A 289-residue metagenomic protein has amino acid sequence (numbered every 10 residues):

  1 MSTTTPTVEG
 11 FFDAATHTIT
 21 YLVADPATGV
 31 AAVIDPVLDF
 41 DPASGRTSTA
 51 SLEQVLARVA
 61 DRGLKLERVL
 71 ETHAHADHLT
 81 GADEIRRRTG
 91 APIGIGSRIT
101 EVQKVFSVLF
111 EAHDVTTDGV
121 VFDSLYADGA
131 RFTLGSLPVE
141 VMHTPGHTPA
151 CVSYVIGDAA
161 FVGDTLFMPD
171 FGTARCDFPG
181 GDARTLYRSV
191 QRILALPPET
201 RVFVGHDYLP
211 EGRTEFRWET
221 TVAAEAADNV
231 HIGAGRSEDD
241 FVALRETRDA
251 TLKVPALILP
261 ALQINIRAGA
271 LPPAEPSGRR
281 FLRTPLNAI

Functional and structural regions predicted by a protein language model:
S2-T7, R188-R201, G205-I289: Accessory terminal helices/loops
T4-K65, S153-V162, P169: Conserved beta-strand hairpin/beta-sheet module of binuclear metal-dependent hydrolase folds, prominently
T7-D13, L22, D128-I156: Core dinuclear metal-dependent hydrolase active-site scaffold
T16, F40-D41, A74-L79, T100-Q103 (+3 more regions): Active-site environment of divalent metal-dependent phosphoester hydrolases
V23, D35, H73, I85 (+6 more regions): Divalent metal-coordination and catalytic microenvironments
I34, K65-A74, I93-S97, T144-G146 (+3 more regions): Active-site neighborhood of phospho(di)ester-bond hydrolases with catalytic His/Asp-centered motifs
L38-L137, A227-D228: Active-site HxH/HxHxD metal-binding segment of metal-dependent hydrolases
T173-L196: Active-site-adjacent loop/tail segments of enzyme domains
